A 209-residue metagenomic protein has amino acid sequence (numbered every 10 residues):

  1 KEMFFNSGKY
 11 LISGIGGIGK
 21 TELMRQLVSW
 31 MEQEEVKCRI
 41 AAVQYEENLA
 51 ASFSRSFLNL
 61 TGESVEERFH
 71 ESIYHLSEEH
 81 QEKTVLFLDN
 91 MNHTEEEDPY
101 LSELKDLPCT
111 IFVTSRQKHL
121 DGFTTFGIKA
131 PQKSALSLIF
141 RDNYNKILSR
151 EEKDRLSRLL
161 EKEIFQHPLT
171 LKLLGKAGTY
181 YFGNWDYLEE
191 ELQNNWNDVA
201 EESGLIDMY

Functional and structural regions predicted by a protein language model:
E2, G8-E82: Post-nucleotide-binding-loop coupling segment downstream of the phosphate-binding loop, primarily in RecA-like P-loop
G62-E66, H70-E78, R158, W196-Y209: Short linear X-Pro dipeptides
L76-E97: Conserved P-loop NTPase "ATPase switch" module shared by AAA+ and STAND
F87-D89, T110-R116: Structural recognition of the conserved hydrophobic beta-strand(s) that form the central parallel beta-sheet of P-loop
T114-A130: Short regulatory helix/loop adjacent to the ATP-binding pocket of P-loop NTPases
G127-R155: Conserved small helical "lid"/interfacial subdomain of P-loop NTPases
R155-T170: A short helix-loop-helix "switch/interaction" segment in the helical subdomain of ASCE P-loop NTPases
T170-Y209: Loop-to-helix "switch" segment enriched in basic and acidic residues adjacent to catalytic/ligand pockets
